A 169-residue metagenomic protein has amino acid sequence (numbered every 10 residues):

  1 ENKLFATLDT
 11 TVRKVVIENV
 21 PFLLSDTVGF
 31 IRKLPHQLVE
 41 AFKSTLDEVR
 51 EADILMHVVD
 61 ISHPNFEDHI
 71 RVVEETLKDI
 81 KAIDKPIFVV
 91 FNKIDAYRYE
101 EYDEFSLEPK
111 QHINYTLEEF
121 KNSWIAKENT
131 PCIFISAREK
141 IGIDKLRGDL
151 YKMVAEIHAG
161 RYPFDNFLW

Functional and structural regions predicted by a protein language model:
E1-V20, I31-S44, F66, V72-T76: Switch I (effector-binding) loop of TRAFAC-class P-loop GTPase G-domains
A6, P64, D68, E75-W169: C-terminal-of-GTPase-core extension/linker across diverse P-loop GTPases
I17-V20, R50-A52, A82-K85, E128-N129: Short loop/turn elements that form and flank the Walker-type P-loop nucleotide-binding site in RecA-like NTPase cores
D26: Conserved active-site aspartate in kinases
G29-F30, S62: Short, glycine-/Ser/Thr-/acidic-enriched flexible segments
L38-H63, E75-A82: Inter-motif core of Ras-like GTPase G domains
